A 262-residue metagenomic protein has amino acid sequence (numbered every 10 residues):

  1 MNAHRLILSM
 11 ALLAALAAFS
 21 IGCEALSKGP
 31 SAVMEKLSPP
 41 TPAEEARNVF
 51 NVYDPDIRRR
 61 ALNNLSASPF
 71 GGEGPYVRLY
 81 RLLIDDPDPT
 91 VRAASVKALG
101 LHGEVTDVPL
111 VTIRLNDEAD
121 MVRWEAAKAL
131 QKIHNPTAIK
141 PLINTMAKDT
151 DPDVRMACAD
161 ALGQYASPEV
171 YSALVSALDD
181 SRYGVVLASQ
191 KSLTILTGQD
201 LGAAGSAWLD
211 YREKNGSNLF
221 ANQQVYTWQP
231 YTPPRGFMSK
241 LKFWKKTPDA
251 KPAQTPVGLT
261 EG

Functional and structural regions predicted by a protein language model:
M1-A25: Sec-dependent bacterial lipoprotein signal peptides
A17-A43: Bacterial Sec signal peptide processing site at the extreme N-terminus
V33-F50, F70-D85, E104-N116, N135-A147 (+2 more regions): Amphipathic alpha-helical scaffolding segments comprising HEAT/armadillo-like alpha-solenoid repeats
Y53-D54, P87-D88, E118-A119, T150-D151 (+1 more regions): Short inter-helical turns and helix N-cap capping residues of alpha-solenoid HEAT/ARM repeat scaffolds
A61, S95, A126, C158 (+1 more regions): Conserved hydrophobic register position within alpha-solenoid helical repeats
N64, A98-L101, A129-K132, P136 (+4 more regions): Core register positions within helices of long alpha-helical scaffolds
G202-G262: Terminal, low-structured helical/coil segments at or just beyond the last alpha-helical repeat
